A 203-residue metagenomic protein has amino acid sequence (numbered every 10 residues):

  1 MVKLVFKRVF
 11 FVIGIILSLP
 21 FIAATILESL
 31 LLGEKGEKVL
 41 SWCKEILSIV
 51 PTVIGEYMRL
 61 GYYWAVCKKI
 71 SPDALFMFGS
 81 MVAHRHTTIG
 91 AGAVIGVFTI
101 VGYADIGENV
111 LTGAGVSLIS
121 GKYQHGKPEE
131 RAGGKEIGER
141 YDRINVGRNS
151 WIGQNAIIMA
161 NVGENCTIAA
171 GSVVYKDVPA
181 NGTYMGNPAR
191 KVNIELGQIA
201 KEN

Functional and structural regions predicted by a protein language model:
M1-K68, P72, H125, N149 (+1 more regions): Terminal amphipathic alpha-helical/low-complexity segments used for targeting or macromolecular assembly
I54-G61, F78-G90, V94-V162, N187-E202: Flexible, glycine/small-residue-enriched loop-and-beta-strand segment within the central core of proteins
A65, V101, V173-V174: Structural motif
C67-K68, H86, Y175: Alpha-helix termination/capping residues and helix-transition junctions
K68-I70, I106, V146, V162 (+2 more regions): Hydrophobic beta-strand core residues of beta-sandwich domains
A160-M185, E202-N203: C-terminal/domain-terminus segments
